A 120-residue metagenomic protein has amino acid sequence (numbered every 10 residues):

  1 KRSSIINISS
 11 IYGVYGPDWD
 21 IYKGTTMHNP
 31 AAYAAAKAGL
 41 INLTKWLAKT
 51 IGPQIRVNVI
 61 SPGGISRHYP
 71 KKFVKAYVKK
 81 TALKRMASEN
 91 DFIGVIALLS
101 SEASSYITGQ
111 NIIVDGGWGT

Functional and structural regions predicted by a protein language model:
R2, G52-R56, I107-G109: Short, small/polar-rich loop/turn modules that mediate ligand/substrate recognition or access, typified
R2, I6-G52, G64-I65: Catalytic loop of short-chain dehydrogenase/reductase
I6, V57-I60, G109, V114: Hydrophobic structural elements of the Rossmann-like NAD(P)H-binding subdomain that define the short-chain
S10-G13, G52, V59-H68, T81 (+2 more regions): PG/GG-rich flexible active-site loop of Rossmann-like NAD(P)H-dependent oxidoreductases, especially the SDR superfamily
P17, G24-T25, A97, T108-T120: Short C-terminal tail/terminal secondary-structure segment of NAD(P)H-dependent dehydrogenase/reductase domains
D18-T26, V59-T81, D91: A glycine/serine/threonine-rich, flexible loop-to-helix segment that serves as the NAD(P) cofactor-binding "lid"
A36, T44-K45, I93-I96, S100: Short-chain dehydrogenase/reductase
T81-F92, A103: A conserved structural motif in NAD(P)-dependent oxidoreductases
